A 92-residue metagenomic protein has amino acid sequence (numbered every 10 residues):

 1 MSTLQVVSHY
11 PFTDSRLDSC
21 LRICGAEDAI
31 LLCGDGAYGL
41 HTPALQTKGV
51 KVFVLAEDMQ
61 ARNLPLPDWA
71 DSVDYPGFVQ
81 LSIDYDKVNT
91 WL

Functional and structural regions predicted by a protein language model:
T3-R16, A29-I30: Short, glycine-rich nucleotide/cofactor-binding loops
V6-V7, A56, T90-L92: Short beta-strand segments
S15-R16, L40-T42, A61-L66: Short, charged, surface-exposed secondary-structure boundary motifs
G25: Short conserved AdoMet
I30-D35, K51-D58: Short internal beta-strands
A37-K48: N-terminal beta-loop-helix "entrance" segment that forms/cooperates in small-molecule cofactor or anionic ligand
R62-L92: C-terminal structural segments of small proteins and small subunits
